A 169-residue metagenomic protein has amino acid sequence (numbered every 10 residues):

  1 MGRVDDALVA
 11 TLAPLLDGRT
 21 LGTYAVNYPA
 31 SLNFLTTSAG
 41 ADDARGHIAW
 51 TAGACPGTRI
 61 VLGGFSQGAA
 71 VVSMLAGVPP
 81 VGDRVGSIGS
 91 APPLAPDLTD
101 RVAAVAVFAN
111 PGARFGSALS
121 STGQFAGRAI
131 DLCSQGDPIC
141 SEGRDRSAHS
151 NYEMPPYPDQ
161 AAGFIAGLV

Functional and structural regions predicted by a protein language model:
M1-R59, Q135-M154, P158, A162 (+1 more regions): Active-site catalytic motif of lipid deacylating hydrolases and related acyltransferases
Y24, A103-A106, I130-C133: Hydrophobic/aromatic beta-strand patches that form the interior of the parallel beta-sheet core in alpha/beta enzyme
A41-G63, Q67-A126, I139: Serine-dependent carboxylesterase/thioesterase catalytic core of lipase-like alpha/beta-hydrolase/SGNH enzymes
S66, A166-V169: Short, highly charged low-complexity linear segments
